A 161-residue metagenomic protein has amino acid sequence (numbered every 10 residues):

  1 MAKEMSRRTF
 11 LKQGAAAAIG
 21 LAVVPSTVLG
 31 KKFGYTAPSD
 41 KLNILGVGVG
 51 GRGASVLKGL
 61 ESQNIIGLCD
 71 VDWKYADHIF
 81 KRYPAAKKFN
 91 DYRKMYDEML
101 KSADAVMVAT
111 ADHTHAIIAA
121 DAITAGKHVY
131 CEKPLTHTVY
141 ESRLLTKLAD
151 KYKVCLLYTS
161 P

Functional and structural regions predicted by a protein language model:
A2-A18: N-terminal secretory signal peptides and thylakoid transit peptides that target proteins across membranes
A17-Y83: N-terminal Rossmann-like dinucleotide-binding module
K41-L42, Q63-N64, A85, S102-A105 (+2 more regions): Loop/turn elements at helix/coil->beta-strand transitions in domains of secreted/extracellular proteins
A86-L144: Beta-loop-alpha module in the N-terminal Rossmann-like domain of NAD(P)-dependent dehydrogenases, especially those
Y158-P161: Conserved small/polar residues in nucleotide/adenosyl-binding loops
